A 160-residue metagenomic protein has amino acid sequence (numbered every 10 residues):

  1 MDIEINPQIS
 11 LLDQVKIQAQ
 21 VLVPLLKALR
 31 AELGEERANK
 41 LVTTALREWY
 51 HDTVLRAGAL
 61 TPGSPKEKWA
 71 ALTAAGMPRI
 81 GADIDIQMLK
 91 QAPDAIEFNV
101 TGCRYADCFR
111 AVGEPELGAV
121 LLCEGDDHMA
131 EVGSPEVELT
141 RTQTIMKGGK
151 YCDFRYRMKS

Functional and structural regions predicted by a protein language model:
M1-A95, R104-L122, E136-Y151, M158-S160: N-terminal accessory segment detector
F98: A helicase ATPase "motif cassette" and its flanking acidic/Ser/Thr-rich regulatory loops
T101: Short loop/turn segments at strand-loop or loop-helix junctions that form parts of catalytic or ligand-binding pockets
D127-H128: Ligand-binding pocket scaffold of soluble enzyme catalytic domains
E131: A contiguous catalytic/ligand-binding core that recognizes phosphate-bearing ligands
